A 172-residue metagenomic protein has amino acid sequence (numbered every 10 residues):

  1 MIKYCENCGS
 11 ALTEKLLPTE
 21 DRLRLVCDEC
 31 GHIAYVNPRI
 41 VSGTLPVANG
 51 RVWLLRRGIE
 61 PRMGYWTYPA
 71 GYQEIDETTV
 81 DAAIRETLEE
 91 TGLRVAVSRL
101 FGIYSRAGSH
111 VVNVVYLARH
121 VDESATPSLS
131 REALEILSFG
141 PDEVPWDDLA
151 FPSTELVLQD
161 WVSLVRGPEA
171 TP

Functional and structural regions predicted by a protein language model:
I2-T44: Acidic, metal-coordinating catalytic segment for phosphate/diphosphate chemistry, firing primarily on the Nudix
E29, R57, A70, A118 (+1 more regions): Active-site donor-binding loop signature of nucleotide-sugar glycosyltransferases
V36, R62, A107-H110: Short glycine/serine/proline-enriched coil/turn segments at secondary-structure junctions
I40, P61, E132: A short beta-loop-beta micro-motif enriched in histidine and acidic residues
G43, R51, E135: Conserved beta-strand and immediately adjacent loop positions that scaffold enzyme active sites
P46-V47, L54, A118, S138: Conserved hydrophobic "DFG−1" position in protein kinase catalytic cores
V47-E89: Conserved Nudix-box catalytic region and its N-terminal flanking loop in Nudix hydrolases and closely related
Q73-A96, L100-D160, L164-P172: Unchanged
